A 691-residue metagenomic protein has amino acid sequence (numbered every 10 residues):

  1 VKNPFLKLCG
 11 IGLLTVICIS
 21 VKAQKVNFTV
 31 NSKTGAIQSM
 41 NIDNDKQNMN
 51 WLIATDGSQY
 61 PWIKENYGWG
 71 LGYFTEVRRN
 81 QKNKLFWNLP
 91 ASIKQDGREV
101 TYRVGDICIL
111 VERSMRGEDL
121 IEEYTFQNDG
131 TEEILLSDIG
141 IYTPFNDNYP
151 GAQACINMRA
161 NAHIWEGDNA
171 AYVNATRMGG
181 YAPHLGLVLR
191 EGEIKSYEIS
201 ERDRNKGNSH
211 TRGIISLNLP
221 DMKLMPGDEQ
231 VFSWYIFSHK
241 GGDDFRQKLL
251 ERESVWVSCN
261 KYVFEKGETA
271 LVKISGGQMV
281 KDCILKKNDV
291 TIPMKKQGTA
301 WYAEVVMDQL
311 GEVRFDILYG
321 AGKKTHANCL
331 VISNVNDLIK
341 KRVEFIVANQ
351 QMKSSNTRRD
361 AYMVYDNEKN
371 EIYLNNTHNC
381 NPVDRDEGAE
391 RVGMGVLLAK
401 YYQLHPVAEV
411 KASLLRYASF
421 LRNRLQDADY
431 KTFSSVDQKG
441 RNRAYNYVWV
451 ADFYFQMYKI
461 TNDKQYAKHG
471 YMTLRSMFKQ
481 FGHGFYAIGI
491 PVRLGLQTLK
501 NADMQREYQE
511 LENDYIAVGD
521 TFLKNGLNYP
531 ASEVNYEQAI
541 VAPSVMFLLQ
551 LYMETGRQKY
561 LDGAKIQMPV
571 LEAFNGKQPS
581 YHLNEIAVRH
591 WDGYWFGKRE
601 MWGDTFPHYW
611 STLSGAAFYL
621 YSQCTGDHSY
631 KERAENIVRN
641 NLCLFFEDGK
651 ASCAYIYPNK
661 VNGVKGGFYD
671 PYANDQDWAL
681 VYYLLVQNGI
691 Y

Functional and structural regions predicted by a protein language model:
V1-Q24: Bacterial Sec-dependent N-terminal signal peptides
K22-E123, Q127-N205, H210-I214, D221-M222 (+2 more regions): Beta-strand-rich N-terminal accessory domains
G130-G140, D244-Q247, K281-L285: Short, hydrophobic/aromatic beta-strand segments
P150-Q153, R246-E268, T325-D366: Low-complexity, Pro/Ser/Thr- and charge-rich linker/hinge segments at domain boundaries
D243-E268, A517, T521, S544-Y691: Terminal, non-catalytic domain-edge segments
K266-Q278: Aromatic/hydrophobic beta-strand junction motif of beta-rich domains
G277-K340: Extended acidic/polar, glycine-enriched regions that form or flank non-catalytic beta-rich accessory modules
V335-T612, I637: Catalytic cores of extracellular degradative/oxidative enzymes
